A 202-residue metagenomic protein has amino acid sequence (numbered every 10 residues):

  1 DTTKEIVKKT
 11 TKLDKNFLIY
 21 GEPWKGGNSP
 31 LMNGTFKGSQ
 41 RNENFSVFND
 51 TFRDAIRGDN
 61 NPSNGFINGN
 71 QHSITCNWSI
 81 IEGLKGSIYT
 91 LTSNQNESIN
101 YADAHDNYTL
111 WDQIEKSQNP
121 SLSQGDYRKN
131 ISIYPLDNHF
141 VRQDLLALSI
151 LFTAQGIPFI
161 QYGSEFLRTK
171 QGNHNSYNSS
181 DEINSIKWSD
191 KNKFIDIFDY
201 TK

Functional and structural regions predicted by a protein language model:
D1: Active-site groove signature of glycoside hydrolases
K4: Substrate-access "cap/lid" subdomains that shape and gate the entrance to catalytic or ligand-binding pockets
V7, N16-Y162, F166-L167, N175-Y177: Conserved alpha/beta catalytic core and glycan-binding cleft of carbohydrate-active enzymes
D14, N77, S123-D126, K187 (+1 more regions): Serine/threonine-rich low-complexity intrinsically disordered regions
S164-K202: Extended hydrophobic/aromatic segments used for targeting, binding, or gating
